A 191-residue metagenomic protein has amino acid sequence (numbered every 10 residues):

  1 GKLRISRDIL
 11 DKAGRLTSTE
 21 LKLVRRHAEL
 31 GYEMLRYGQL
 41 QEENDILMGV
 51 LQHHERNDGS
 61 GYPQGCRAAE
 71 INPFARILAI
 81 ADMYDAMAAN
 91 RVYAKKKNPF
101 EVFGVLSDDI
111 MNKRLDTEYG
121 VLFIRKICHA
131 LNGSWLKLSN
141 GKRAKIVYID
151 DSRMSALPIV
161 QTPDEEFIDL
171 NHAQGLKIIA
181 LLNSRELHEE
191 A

Functional and structural regions predicted by a protein language model:
G1-A191: Histidine- and acidic-residue-rich, metal-dependent catalytic cores
